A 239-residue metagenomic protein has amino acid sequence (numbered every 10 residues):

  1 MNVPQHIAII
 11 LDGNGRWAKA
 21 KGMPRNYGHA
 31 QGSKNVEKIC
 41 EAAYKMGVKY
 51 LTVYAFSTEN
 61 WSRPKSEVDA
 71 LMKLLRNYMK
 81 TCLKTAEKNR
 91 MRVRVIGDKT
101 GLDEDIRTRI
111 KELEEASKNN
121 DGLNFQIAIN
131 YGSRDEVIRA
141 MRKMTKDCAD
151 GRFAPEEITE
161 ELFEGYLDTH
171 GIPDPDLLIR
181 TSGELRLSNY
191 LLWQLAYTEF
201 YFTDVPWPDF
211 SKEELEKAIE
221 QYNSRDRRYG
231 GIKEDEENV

Functional and structural regions predicted by a protein language model:
M1-V239: Flexible, compositionally biased loop and terminal segments
